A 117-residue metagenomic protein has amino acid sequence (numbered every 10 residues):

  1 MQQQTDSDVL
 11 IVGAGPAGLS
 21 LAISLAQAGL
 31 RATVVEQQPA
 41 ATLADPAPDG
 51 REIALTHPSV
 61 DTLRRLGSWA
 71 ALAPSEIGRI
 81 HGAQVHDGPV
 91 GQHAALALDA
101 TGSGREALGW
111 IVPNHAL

Functional and structural regions predicted by a protein language model:
Q3-D6, S75-L117: Conserved N-terminal helical subregion
Q4-V34: N-terminal Rossmann-like FAD-binding beta1-loop-alpha1 element of flavoenzymes
L21, A44, A95: Short glycine-/acidic-enriched loop or helix-start segments at secondary-structure transitions that form or flank
A26-R51: Glycine-rich FAD pyrophosphate-binding loop
A47-P89: N-terminal FAD cofactor-binding segment of flavoenzymes
